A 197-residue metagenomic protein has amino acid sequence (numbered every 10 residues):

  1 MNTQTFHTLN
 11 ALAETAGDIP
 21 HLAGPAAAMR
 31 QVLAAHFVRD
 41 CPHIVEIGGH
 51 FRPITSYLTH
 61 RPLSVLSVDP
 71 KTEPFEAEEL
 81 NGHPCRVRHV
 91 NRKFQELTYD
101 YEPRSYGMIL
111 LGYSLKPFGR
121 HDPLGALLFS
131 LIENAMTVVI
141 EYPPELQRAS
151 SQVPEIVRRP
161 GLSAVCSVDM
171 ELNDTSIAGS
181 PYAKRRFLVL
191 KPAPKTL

Functional and structural regions predicted by a protein language model:
N2-H36: Class I SAM-dependent methyltransferase Rossmann-like catalytic core, especially the SAM/SAH-binding loop
D40-H50: Conserved class I S-adenosyl-L-methionine
F51-R88, F94-E96: Class I SAM-dependent methyltransferase SAM/SAH-binding core
Y99-I109: A short acidic, Gly/Pro-enriched loop at the edge of an enzyme's catalytic core that lines a small-molecule cofactor
Y113-S114: Short catalytic micro-motifs in class I SAM-dependent methyltransferases
P117-L128: A short, conserved alpha-helix within the catalytic core of class I
A135-P144: Conserved beta-strand signature within the Rossmann-like core of class I S-adenosyl-L-methionine
G161-L197: Class I S-adenosyl-L-methionine
